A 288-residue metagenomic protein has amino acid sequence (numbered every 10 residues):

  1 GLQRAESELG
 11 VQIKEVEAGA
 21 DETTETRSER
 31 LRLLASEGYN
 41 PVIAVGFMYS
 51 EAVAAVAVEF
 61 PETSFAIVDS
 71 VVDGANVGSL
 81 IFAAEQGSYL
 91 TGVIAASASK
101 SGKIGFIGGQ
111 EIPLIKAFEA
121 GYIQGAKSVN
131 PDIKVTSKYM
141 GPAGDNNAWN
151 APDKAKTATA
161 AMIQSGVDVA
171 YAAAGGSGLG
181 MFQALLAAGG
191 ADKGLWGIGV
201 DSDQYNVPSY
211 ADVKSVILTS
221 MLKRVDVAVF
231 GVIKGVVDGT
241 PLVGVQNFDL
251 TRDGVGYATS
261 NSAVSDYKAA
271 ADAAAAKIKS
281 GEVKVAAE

Functional and structural regions predicted by a protein language model:
G1-E288: A residue-level marker of the well-folded mature domains of exported/periplasmic proteins
